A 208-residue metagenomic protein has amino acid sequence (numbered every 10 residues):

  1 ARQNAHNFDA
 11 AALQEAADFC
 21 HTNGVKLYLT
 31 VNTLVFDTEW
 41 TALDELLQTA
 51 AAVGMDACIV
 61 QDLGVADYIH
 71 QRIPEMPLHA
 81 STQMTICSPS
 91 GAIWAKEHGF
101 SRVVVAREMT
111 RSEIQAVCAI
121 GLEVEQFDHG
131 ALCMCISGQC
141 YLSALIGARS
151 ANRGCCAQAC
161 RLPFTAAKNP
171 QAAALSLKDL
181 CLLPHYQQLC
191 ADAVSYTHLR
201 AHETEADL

Functional and structural regions predicted by a protein language model:
A1-A10, V31, V35-F36, R200: Glycine-rich, proline-tolerant flexible connector loops at the mouths of alpha/beta enzymes
N4-A12, T38-E45, M109, L177: Alpha-helix N-cap and loop-to-helix initiation/capping positions
A5-Q14, L63-I69, E108-I120: Active-site-adjacent beta->alpha loops and helix N-cap segments on the catalytic face of soluble alpha/beta enzymes
A10-K26, P74-E75, V117-L122: Alpha-helix-loop-beta-strand connector modules within alpha/beta enzyme cores
T30-A52, A57-W94: N-terminal active-site wall of soluble small-molecule enzyme domains
H79-W94, H98-D192: Catalytic alpha/beta core domains of metabolic enzymes, predominantly
T197-T204: Conserved small/polar residues in nucleotide/adenosyl-binding loops
